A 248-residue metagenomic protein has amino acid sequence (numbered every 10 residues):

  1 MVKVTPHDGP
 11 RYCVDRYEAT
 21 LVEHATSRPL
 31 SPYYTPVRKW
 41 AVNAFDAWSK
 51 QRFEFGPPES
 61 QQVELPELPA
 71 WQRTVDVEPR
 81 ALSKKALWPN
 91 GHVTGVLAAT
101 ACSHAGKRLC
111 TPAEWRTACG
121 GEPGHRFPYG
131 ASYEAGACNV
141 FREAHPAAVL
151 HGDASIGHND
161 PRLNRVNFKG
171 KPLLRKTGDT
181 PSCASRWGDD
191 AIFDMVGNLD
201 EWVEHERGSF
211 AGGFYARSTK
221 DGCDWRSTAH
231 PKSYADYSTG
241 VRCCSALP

Functional and structural regions predicted by a protein language model:
M1-A99, S103, G197: A short glycine-rich, aromatic-capped structural motif
T5-H7, D15-Y17, V22, G130-S132 (+4 more regions): Structured loops at beta-to-helix junctions and adjacent beta-edge loops in soluble globular domains
P10-Y12, L173, T239: A generic secondary-structure signal marking the coil-to-beta-strand transition
A86-N90, G106, A184, P231: Conserved aromatic-histidine-acidic binding/catalytic patches
G95-S227: Functional-site microenvironments in short loops/helix caps that host divalent-cation chemistry
M195, A235-Y237: Glyoxalase I/VOC metalloenzyme domain signal
T228-A235: Short proline/glycine-enriched turn/loop segments at secondary-structure junctions
S238-P248: Short, structured beta-strand segments at or near domain termini in extracellular proteins/domains
